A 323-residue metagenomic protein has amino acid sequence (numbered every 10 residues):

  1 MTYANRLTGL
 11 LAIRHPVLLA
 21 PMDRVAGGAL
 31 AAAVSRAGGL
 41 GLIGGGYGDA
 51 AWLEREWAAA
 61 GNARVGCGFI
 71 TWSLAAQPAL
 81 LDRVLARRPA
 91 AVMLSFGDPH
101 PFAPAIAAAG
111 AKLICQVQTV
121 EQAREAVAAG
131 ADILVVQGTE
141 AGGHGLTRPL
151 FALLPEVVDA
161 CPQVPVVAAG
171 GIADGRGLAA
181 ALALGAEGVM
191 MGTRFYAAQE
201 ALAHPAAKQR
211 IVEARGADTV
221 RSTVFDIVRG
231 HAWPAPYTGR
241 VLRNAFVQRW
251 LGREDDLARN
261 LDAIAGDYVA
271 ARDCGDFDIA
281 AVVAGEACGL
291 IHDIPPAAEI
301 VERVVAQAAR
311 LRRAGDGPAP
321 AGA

Functional and structural regions predicted by a protein language model:
M1-P165: Active-site entrance/lid segments in N-terminal catalytic domains of soluble metabolic enzymes
V25, I172-A173: Residue-level detector of alpha-helix initiation sites
Q116, G170-G171: Conserved acidic functional residues
P149-V167, A173-A323: Conserved active-site-proximal phosphate/metal-binding subdomains
